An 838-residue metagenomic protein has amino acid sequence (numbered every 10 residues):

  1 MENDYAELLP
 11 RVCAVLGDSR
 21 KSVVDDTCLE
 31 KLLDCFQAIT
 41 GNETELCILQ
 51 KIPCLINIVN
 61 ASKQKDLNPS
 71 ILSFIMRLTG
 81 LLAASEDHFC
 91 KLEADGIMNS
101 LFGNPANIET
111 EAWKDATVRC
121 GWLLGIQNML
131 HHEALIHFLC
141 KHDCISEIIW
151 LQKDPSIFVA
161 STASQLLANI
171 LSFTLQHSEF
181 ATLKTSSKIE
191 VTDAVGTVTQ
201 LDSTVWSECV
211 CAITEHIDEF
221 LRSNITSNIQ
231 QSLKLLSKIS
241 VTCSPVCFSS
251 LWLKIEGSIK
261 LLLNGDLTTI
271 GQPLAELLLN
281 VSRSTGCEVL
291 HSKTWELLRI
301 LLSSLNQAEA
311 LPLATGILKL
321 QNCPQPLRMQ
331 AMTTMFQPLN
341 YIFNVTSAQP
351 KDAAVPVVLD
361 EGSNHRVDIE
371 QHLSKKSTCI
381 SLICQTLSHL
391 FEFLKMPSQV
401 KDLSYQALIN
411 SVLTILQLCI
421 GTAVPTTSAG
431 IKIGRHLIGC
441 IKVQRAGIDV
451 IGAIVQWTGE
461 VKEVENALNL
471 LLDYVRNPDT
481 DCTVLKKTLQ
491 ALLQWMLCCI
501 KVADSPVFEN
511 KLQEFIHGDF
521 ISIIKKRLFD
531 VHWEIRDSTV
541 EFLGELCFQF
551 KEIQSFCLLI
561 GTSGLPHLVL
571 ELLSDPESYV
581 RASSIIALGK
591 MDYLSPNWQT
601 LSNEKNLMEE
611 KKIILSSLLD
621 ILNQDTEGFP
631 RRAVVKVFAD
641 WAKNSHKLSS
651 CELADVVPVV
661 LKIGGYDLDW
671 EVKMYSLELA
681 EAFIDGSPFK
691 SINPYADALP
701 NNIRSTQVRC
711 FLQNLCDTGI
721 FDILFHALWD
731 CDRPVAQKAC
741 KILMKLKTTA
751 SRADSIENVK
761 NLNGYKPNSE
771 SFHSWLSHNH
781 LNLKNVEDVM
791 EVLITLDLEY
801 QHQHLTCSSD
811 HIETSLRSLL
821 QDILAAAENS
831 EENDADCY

Functional and structural regions predicted by a protein language model:
M1-L49, I56-N57, G362-R366, E370 (+2 more regions): N-terminal "cap/leader" segments of large eukaryotic alpha-helical scaffolds
E2-V15, K51-Q64, I97-E109, I145-P155 (+15 more regions): Amphipathic alpha-helical segments within extended alpha-helical solenoids and repeat-rich scaffolds in large
E2-Y5, E43-L49, E86-A94, E133-K141 (+15 more regions): Flexible loop/turn segments at the boundaries of HEAT repeats in alpha-solenoid HEAT proteins
K21-D25, L67-N68, K114-D115, P155-S156 (+11 more regions): Short inter-helical turns and helix N-cap capping residues of alpha-solenoid HEAT/ARM repeat scaffolds
D25-C35, I71-L78, D115-I126, A163-L167 (+20 more regions): Extended HEAT/HEAT-like alpha-solenoid repeat tracts in very large eukaryotic scaffold/adaptor proteins
F36-T40, I75-A84, W122-H131, L166-T174 (+14 more regions): Hydrophobic residues within the alpha-helices of tandem HEAT/HEAT-like
L78, Q371-D504, F508-F515, I521 (+4 more regions): Alpha-solenoid helical-repeat scaffolds
W122, E133-F138, I145-S258, L262-T269 (+2 more regions): Solenoidal tandem-repeat scaffolds enriched in leucines and small polar residues
